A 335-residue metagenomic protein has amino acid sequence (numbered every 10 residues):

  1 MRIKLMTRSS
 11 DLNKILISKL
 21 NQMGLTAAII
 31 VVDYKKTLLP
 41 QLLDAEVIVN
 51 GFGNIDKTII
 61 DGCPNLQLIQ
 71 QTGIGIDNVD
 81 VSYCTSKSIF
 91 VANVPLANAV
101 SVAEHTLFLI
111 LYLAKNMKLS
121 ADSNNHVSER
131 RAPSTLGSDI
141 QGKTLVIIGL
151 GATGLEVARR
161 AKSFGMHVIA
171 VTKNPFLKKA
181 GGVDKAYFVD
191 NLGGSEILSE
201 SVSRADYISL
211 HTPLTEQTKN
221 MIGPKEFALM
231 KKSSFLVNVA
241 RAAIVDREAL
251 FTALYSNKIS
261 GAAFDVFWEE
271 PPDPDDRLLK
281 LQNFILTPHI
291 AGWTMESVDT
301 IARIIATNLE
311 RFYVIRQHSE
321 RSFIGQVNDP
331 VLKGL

Functional and structural regions predicted by a protein language model:
M1-A45, I169, V331-L335: N-terminal glycine-/charge-rich "phosphate-binding" loop or analogous flexible N-terminal tail
V31, T72-G73, I89-V100, T172 (+1 more regions): Short beta->alpha connector loops at strand-helix junctions that form conserved, small/polar/Pro-enriched
V49, Q70, S209: N-terminal Rossmann-like NAD(P) cofactor-binding module of classical short-chain dehydrogenase/reductase
A92-H105, L119, W268-L335: C-terminal helix-to-coil terminal segments
P95-T144, A170, E320-I324: Phosphate-binding beta-alpha-beta segment of Rossmann-like dinucleotide-binding domains, i.e., the NAD(P)
L150-G151: Glycine-rich Rossmann-fold phosphate-binding loop(s) that bind the pyrophosphate of adenine dinucleotide cofactors
G154-L155: N-terminal Rossmann-fold NAD(P) dinucleotide-binding loop
P175-R277: Rossmann-like adenosine-cofactor binding region
